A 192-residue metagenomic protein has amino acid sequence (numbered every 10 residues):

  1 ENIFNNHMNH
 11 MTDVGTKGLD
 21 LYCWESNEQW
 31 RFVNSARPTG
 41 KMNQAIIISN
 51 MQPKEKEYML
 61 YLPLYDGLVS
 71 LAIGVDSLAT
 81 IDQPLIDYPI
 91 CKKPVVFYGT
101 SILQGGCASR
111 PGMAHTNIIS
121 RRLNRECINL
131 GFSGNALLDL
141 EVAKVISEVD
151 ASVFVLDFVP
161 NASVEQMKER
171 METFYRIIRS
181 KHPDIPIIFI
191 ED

Functional and structural regions predicted by a protein language model:
E1-P94: N-terminal secretory targeting modules
N2, Y98-G99, L156-V159: Short loop/turn segments at strand-loop or loop-helix junctions that form parts of catalytic or ligand-binding pockets
H7, Q104-C107, A162-E165: A generic structural signal for short coil/turn motifs at secondary-structure boundaries
D13, P111, H115, R170: Short acidic-hydrophobic sequence patches enriched in Asp/Glu that either
N27-W30, P89-V95, E126-L130, N161 (+1 more regions): Short C-terminal domain-edge/linker segments immediately following a structured domain
M51-Q52, Y58-A136, L140-S147: Serine-esterase "nucleophile elbow" of acetyl-processing enzymes
F132-D192: Alpha-helical cap/lid subdomain in secreted, periplasmic, or secretory-pathway luminal O-acyl-processing enzymes
